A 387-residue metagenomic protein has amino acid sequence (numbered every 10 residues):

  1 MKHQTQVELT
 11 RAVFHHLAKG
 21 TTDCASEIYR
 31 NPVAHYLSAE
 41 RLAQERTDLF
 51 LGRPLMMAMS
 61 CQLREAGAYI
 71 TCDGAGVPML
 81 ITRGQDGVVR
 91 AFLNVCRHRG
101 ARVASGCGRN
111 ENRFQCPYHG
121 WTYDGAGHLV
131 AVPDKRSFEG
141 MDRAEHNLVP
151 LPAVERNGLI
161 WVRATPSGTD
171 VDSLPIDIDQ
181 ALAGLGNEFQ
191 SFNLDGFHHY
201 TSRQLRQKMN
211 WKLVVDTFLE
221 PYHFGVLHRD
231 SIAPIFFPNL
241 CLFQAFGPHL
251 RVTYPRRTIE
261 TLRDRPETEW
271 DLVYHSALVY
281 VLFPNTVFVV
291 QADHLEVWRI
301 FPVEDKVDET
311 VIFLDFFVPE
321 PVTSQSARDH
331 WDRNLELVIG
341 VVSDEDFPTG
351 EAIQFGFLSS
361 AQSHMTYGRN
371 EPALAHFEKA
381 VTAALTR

Functional and structural regions predicted by a protein language model:
M1-C107, P152-E155: N-terminal pre-ligand scaffold of iron-sulfur
R11-A39, A101-Q115, Q190, D230-E260: N-terminal short leaders/motifs
P32-Y36, A58-M59, D142, D170 (+2 more regions): Short, solvent-exposed coil/turn linker segments
L51-L63, V132-R136, Y280-P284: Short Pro/Gly-enriched beta-strand edge/turn motifs at strand-loop
Q62-Q180, G184: Rieske [2Fe-2S] iron-sulfur-binding domain
T82-R83, V88, V154, L159-W161 (+1 more regions): C-terminal catalytic domain of Rieske-type non-heme iron oxygenases
